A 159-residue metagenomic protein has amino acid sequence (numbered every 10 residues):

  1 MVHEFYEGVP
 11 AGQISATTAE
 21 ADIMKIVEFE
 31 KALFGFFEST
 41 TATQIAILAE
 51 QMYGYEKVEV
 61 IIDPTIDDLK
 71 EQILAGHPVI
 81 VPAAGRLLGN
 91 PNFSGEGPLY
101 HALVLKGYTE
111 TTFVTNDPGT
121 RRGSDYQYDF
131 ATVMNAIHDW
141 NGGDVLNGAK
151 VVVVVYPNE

Functional and structural regions predicted by a protein language model:
M1-I61, N147-E159: Cysteine-nucleophile protease catalytic domains, especially the papain-like/related folds used in DUB/UBL proteases
V2, A19, T41-A49, T65-L69 (+3 more regions): Stable alpha-helical elements in mature extracytoplasmic
E4-G8, A84-G89, M134-N141: Short regulatory "switch" loops immediately downstream of catalytic or recognition motifs within protein catalytic
A11, A21, K25-E28, D67-E71 (+3 more regions): Polar/charged alpha-helical tracts
K57-I61, P82-A84, F130-M134: A short linear-motif detector with a strong N-terminal bias
I62-T120: Active-site-adjacent substructure of cysteine-protease-like catalytic cores
E96-G97, K106-E159: Noncatalytic regulatory segments and standalone regulatory/sensor domains
